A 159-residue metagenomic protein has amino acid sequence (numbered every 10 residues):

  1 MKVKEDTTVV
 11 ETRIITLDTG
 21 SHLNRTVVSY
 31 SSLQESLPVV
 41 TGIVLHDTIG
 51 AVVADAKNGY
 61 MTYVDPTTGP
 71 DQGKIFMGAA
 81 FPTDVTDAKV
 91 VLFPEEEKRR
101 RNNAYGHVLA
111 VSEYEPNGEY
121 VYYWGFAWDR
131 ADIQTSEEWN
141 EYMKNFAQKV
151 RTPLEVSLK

Functional and structural regions predicted by a protein language model:
M1-T19: Extended, loop-rich substrate-binding clefts of extracytoplasmic carbohydrate-active enzymes
T12, V39-V44, D55-A56, Q134-N145: Composition- and surface-driven signal marking solvent-exposed, interaction-prone regions in large proteins
R13-I15, N24-S32: Short, well-ordered beta-strand segments enriched in hydrophobic/aromatic residues
T19, Y30-L37, E113-E119: A short, structured loop/turn motif at beta-sheet edges
R25-S29, V40-G42, V121-Y123: Residues within well-ordered beta-strands of beta-sheet-rich folds
S29-S31, V44-H46, G125-D129: Solvent-exposed residues in well-ordered beta-strands and their adjoining turns, especially edge/terminal strands
P38-E96: Polysaccharide-binding surfaces and accessory modules of carbohydrate-active proteins
D87-K159: Beta-strand-rich recognition/accessory modules
